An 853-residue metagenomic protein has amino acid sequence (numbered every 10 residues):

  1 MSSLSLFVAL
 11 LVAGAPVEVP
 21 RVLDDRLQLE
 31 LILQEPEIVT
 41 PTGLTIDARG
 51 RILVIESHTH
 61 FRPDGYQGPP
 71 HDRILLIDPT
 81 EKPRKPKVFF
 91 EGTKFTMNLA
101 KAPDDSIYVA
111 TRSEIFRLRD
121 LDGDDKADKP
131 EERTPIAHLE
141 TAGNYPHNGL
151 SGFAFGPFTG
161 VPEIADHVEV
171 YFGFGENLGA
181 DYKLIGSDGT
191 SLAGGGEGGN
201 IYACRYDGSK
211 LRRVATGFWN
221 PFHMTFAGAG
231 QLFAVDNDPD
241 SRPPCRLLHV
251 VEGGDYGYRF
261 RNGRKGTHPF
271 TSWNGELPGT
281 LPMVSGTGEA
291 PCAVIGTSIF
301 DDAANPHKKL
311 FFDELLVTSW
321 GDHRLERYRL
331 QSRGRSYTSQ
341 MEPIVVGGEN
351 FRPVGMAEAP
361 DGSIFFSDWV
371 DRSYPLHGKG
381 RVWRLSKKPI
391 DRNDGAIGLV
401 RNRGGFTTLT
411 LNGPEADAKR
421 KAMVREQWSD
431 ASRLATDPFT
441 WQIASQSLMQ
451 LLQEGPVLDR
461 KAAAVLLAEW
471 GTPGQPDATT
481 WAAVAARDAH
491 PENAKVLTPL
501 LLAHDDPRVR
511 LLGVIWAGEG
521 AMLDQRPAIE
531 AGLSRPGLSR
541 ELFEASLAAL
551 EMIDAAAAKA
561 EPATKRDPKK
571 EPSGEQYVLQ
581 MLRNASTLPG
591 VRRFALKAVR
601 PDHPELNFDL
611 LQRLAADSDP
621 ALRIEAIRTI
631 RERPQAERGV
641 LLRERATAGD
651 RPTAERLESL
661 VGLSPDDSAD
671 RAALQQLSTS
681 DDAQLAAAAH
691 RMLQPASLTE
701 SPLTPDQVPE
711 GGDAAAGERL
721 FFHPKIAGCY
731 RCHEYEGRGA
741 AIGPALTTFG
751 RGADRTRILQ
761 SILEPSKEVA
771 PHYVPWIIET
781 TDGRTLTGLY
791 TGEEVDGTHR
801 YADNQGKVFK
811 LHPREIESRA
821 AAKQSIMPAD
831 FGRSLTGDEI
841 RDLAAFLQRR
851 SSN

Functional and structural regions predicted by a protein language model:
V12-G413, H812-R814, R819, I826-R833 (+1 more regions): Beta-propeller domains with acidic blade repeats across secreted/periplasmic ectodomains and cytosolic WD/CNH propellers
F153, M356, V382, G717-L720 (+3 more regions): The canonical Cys-X-X-Cys-His
D238-P239, E252-G253, K387, F722 (+3 more regions): Detector for the c-type heme attachment site
K388-G395, V400, M552, K565 (+7 more regions): Post-cleavage N-terminal segment of exported redox proteins
G398, R420-S432, L451-T472, H490-A503 (+6 more regions): Amphipathic alpha-helical scaffolding segments comprising HEAT/armadillo-like alpha-solenoid repeats
D417, D437-P438, R460, Q475-T480 (+8 more regions): Alpha-helix N-cap/helix-start positions at coil->helix boundaries
S697-P724, P744, A753-R757, T781-G783 (+1 more regions): Electrostatic cytochrome c docking/interface patches
E736-L763, P775-A821: Gly/Gly-Pro-rich "capping" loops immediately C-terminal to redox-active cysteine motifs in periplasmic/lumenal
